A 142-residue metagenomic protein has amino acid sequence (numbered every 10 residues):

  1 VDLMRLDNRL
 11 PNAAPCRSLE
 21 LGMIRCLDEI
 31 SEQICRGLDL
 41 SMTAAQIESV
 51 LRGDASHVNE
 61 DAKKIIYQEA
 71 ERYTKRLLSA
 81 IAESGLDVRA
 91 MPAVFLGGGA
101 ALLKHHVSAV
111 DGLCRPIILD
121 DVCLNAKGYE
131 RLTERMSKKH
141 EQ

Functional and structural regions predicted by a protein language model:
V1-D28: Glycine-rich phosphate-binding loop of actin/hexokinase-like ATP-binding domains
R5, M23-Q142: Helical "lid/coupling" subdomains associated with nucleotide-phosphate turnover
